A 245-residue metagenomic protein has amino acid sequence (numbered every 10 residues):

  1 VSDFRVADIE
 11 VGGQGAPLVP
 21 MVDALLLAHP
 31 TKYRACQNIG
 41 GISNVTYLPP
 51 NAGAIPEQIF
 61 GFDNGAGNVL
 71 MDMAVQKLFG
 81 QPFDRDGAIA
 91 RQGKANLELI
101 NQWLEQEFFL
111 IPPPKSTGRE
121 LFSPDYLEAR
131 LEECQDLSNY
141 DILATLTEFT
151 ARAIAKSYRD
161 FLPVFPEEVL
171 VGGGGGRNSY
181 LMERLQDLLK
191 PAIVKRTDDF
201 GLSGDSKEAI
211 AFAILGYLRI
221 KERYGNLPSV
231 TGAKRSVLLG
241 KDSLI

Functional and structural regions predicted by a protein language model:
A7-P82, L238: Phosphate-binding/catalytic loop of phosphoryl-transfer enzymes
E57-A151, E222, A233-I245: Conserved ATP-utilizing enzyme core subdomain
C134, I142, S157-Y158, A192 (+4 more regions): Non-transmembrane, aqueous-exposed alpha-helical and coiled segments at domain scale
K156-P166: Phosphate/pyrophosphate-binding loops at sites that engage ATP/ADP/AMP, CoA/4′-phosphopantetheine, polyphosphate
P166-L185: Glycine-rich phosphate-binding loops at beta-strand->alpha-helix junctions
Q186-A211: Conserved phosphate-binding/catalytic loops in two-lobed NTP-binding clefts
F212-N226: Alpha-helix capping/hinge segments and adjacent helical runs
